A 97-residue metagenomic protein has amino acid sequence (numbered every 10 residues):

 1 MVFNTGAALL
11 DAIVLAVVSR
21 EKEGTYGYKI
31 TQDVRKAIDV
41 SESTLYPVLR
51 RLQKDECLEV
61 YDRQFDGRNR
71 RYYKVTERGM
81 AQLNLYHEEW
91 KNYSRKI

Functional and structural regions predicted by a protein language model:
V2-T44: N-terminal helix-turn-helix DNA-binding core of bacterial DNA-binding proteins
I38, Q53-E56: Short amphipathic alpha-helical segments enriched in hydrophobics
Y46-R51: Short, hydrophobic-biased segments on the C-terminal half of alpha helices that form "recognition helices"
D55-N69, K74: Beta-hairpin "wing" of winged helix-turn-helix
F65-G67, A81-N84: Short, structured secondary-structure boundary patches
V75-M80: Accessory beta->alpha helical hairpin/"wing" motif in late/C-terminal subdomains of nucleic-acid enzymes
N84-I97: Amphipathic alpha-helical dimerization/coiled-coil segments that flank or bridge DNA-binding/regulatory modules
